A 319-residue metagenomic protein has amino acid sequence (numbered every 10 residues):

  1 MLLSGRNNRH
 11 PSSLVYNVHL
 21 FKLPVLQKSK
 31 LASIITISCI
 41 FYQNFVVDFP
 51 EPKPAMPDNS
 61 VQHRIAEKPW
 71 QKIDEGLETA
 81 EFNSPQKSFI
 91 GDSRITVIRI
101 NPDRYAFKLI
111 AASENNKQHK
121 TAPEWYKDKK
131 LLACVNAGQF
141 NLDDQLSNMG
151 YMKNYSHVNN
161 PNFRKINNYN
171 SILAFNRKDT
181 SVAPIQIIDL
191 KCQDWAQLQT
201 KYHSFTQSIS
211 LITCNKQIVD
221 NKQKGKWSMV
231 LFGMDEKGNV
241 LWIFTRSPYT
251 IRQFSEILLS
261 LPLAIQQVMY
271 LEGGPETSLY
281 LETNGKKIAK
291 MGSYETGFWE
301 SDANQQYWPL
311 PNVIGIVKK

Functional and structural regions predicted by a protein language model:
L2-L23: N-terminal Lys/Arg-rich, disordered targeting/topogenic segments
L3, D74, F89, N148 (+3 more regions): Intrinsically disordered, low-complexity segments enriched in small/polar residues
N8-R9, T79, K153, E236 (+1 more regions): Polar low-complexity intrinsically disordered regions enriched in Ser/Thr and small residues
Y16, E124, Q197-T200: Polar/charged alpha-helical tracts
Q27-S33, S38-I166, I243: Zymogen propeptides
K129, V158-V317: Active-site beta-strand/loop microenvironment that shapes enzyme catalytic pockets
